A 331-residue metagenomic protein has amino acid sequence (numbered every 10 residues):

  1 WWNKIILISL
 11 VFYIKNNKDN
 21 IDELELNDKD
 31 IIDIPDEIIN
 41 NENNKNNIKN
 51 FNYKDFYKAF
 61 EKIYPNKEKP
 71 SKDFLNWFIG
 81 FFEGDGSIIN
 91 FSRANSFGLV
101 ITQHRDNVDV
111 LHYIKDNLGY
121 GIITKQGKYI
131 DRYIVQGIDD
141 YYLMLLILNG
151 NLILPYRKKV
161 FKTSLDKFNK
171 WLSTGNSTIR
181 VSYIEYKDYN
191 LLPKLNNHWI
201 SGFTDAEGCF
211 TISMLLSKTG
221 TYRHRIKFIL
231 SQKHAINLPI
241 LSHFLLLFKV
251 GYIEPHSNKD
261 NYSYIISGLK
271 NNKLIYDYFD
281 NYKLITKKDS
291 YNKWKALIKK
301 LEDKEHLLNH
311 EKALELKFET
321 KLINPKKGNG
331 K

Functional and structural regions predicted by a protein language model:
W1-K331: Internal intein/HINT superfamily modules and their associated LAGLIDADG
